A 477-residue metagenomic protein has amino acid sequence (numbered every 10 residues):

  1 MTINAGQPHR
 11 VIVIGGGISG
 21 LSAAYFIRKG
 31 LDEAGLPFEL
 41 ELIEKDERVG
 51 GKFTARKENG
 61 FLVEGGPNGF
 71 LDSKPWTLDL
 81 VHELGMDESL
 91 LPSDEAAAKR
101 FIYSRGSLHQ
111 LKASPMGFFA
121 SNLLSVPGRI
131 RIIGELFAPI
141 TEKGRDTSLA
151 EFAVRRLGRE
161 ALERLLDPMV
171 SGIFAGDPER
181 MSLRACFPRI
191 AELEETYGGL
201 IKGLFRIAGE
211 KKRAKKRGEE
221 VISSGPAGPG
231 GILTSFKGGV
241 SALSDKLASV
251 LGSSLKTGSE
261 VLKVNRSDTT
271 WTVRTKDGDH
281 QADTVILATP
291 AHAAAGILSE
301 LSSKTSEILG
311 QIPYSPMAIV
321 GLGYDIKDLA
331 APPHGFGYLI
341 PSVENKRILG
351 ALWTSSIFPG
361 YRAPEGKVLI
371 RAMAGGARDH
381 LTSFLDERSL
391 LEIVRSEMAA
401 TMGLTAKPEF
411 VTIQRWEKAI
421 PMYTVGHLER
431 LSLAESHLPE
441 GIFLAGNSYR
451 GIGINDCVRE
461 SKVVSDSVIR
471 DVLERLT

Functional and structural regions predicted by a protein language model:
I3-N4, K112-M116, P332-G335, G350-T477: Conserved flavin/dinucleotide-binding core of flavoenzymes
N4-S19: Beta1/beta-strand and adjacent pyrophosphate-binding region of the FAD-binding site in flavoprotein oxidoreductases
G6, T257-I370, A377-S383, R388 (+2 more regions): Mid-domain catalytic core of redox enzymes that form a hydrophobic substrate pocket/lid adjacent to a catalytic redox
V11-V13, L40, I442: Conserved hydrophobic helix-helix packing surfaces used for dimerization/oligomerization
S19, R48, H292: Conserved Rossmann-like nucleotide-cofactor binding loop
R28-E58: Glycine-rich FAD pyrophosphate-binding loop
N59-T141: Dinucleotide-binding Rossmann-like beta1-alpha1 core, especially the glycine-rich loop that anchors the ADP
A96, R131-V264: Active-site/ligand-binding neighborhood in enzyme catalytic cores
